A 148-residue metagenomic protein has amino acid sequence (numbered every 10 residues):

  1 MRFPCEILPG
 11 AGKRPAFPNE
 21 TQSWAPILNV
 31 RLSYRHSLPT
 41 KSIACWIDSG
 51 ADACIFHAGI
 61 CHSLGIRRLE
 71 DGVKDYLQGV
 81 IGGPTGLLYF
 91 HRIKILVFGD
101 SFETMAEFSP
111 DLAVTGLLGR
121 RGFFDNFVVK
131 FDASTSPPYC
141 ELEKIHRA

Functional and structural regions predicted by a protein language model:
M1-A148: Pepsin/retropepsin-fold aspartyl endopeptidases
